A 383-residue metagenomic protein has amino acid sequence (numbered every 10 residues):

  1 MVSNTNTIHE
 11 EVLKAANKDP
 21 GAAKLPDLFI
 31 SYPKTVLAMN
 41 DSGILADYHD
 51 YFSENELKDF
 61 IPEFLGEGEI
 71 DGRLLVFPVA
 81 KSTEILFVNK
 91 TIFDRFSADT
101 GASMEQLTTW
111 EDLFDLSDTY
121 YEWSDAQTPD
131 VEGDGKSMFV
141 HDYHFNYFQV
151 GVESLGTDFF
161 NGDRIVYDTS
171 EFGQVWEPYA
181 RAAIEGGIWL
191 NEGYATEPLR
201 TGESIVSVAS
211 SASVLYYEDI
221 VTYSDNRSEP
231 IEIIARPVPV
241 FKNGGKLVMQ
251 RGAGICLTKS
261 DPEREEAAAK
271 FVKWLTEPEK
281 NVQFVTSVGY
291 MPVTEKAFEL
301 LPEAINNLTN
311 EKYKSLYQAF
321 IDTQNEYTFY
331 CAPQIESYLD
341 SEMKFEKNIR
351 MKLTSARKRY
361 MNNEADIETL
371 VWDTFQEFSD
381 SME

Functional and structural regions predicted by a protein language model:
M1-E63, R95-S97, I205-V206, S224-R227: Extracytoplasmic "Venus flytrap"/periplasmic binding protein-like
V2-K14, T108-D112, I188-T201: Short helix-initiation/N-cap motifs at beta->coil->alpha
F29-I85, F114-L116, P129-E132, S228-P239: Hinge/lid segment of periplasmic solute-binding proteins
D50-F60, A102-Q106, V131-E132, S137-F139 (+4 more regions): Short, solvent-exposed loop/beta-turn-alpha elements that line the ligand-binding surface or hinge of extracytoplasmic
D71-V79, E84, E111-R164: Extracytoplasmic/periplasmic solute-binding protein
F114-Y121, N161-G193, I233-I234, V238: Glycine-centered hinge/linker elements that transmit conformational signals in sensory and ligand-binding systems
A180-G187, S224-K296: Extracytoplasmic/periplasmic substrate-recognition and gating elements
L308, I321-E383: Conserved C-terminal helix/tail region of periplasmic/extracytoplasmic solute-binding proteins
